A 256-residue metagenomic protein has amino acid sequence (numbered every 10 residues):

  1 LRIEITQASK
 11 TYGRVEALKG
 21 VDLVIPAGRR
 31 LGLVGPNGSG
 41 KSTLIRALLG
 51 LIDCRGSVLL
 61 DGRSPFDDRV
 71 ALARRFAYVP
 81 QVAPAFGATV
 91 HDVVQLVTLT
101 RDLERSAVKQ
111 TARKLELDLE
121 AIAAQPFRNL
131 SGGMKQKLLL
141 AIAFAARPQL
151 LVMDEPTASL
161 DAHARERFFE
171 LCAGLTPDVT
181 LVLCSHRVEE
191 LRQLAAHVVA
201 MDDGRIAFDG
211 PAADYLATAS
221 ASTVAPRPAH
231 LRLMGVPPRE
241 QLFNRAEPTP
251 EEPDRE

Functional and structural regions predicted by a protein language model:
V34-P36: The feature captures the beta-strand-to-loop junction immediately N-terminal to the Walker
L49: Helix-to-loop junction immediately C-terminal to a conserved catalytic motif
G56-D67, L72: Conserved ABC transporter NBD signature motif
A88-R101: Q-loop/switch helix immediately C-terminal to the Walker
L151-D154: Catalytic Walker B motif of ABC-type/P-loop ATPase nucleotide-binding domains
T157-A158: Short loop immediately C-terminal to the Walker-B catalytic DE motif in ABC-type ATPase nucleotide-binding domains
